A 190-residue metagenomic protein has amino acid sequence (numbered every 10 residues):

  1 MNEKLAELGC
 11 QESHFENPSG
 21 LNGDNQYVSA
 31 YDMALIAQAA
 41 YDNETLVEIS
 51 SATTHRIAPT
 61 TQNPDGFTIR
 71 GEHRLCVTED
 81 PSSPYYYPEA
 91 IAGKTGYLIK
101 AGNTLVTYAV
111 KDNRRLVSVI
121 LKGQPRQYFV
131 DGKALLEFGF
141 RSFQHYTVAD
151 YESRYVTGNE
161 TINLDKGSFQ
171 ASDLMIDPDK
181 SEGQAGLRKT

Functional and structural regions predicted by a protein language model:
M1-S13: Short, charged, amphipathic alpha-helices and their helix-cap/turn boundaries
N2, N17, G71-H73: Asparagine-centered polar/low-complexity signal
C10, D24-Y27, Y31-T190: Domain-terminus/edge residues, biased toward the C-terminal soluble/receptor-binding domains of extracytoplasmic
S13-G23: Surface-exposed aromatic
